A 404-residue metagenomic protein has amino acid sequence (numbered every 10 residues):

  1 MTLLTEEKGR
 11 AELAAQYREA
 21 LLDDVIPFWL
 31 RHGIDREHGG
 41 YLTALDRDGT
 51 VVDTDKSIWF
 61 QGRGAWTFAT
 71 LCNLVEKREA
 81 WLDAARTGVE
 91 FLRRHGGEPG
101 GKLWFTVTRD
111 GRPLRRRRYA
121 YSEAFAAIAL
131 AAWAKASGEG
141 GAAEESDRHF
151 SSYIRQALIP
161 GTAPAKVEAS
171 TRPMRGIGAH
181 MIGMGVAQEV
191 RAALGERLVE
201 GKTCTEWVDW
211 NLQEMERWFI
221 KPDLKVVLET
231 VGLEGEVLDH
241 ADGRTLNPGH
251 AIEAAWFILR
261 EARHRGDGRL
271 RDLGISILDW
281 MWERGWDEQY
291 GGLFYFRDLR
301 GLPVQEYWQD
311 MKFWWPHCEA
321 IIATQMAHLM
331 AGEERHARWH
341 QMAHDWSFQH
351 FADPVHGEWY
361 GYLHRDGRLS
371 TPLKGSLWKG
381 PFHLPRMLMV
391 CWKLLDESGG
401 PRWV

Functional and structural regions predicted by a protein language model:
M1-V404: Glycan-recognition and catalytic cores of secretory/periplasmic carbohydrate-active enzymes
